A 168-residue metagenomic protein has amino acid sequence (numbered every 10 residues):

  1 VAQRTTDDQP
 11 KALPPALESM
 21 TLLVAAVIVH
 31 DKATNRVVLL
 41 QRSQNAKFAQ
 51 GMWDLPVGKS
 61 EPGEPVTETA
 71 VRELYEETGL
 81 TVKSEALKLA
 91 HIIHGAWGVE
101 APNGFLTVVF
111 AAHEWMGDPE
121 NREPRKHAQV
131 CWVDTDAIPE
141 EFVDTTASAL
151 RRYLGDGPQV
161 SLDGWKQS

Functional and structural regions predicted by a protein language model:
T5-T6: Short, basic, low-complexity termini and linkers enriched in Ser/Thr/Gly/Pro that act as targeting/leader peptides
K11-V38, I92: Conserved N-terminal beta-strand and adjoining loop/helix that marks the start of the Nudix/MutT-like hydrolase domain
L22, Q50-L55, S84-A86, N103-T107: Short connector loops at helix/strand junctions that flank enzyme active sites, especially segments positioning acidic
A33-N35, H91-P119, C131, Y153-L154: Active-site-adjacent beta-strand/loop module that shapes the phosphate/pyrophosphate-binding cleft
R36-E76: Conserved Nudix-box catalytic region and its N-terminal flanking loop in Nudix hydrolases and closely related
T81-H91: A short coil-to-beta-strand element that immediately follows conserved catalytic motifs
V109-A111, E120-G155: NUDIX/MutT-family hydrolases
L150-S168: Charged phosphate-binding loop/patch that engages nucleotide di/tri-phosphates or the phosphate backbone of nucleic
